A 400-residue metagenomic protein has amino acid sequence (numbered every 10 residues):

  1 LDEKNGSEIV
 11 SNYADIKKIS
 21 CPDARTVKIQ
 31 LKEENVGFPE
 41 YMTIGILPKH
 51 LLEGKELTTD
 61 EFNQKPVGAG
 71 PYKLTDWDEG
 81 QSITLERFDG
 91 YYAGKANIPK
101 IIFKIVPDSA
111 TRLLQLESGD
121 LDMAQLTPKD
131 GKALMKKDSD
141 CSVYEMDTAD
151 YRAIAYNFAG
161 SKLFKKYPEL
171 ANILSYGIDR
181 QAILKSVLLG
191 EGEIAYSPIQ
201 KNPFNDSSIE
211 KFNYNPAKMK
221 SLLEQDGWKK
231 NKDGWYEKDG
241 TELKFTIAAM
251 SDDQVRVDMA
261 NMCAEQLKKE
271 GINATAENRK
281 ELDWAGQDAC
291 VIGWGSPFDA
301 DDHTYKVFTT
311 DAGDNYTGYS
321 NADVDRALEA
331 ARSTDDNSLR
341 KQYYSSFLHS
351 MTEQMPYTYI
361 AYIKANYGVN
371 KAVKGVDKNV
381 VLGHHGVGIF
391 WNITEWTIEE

Functional and structural regions predicted by a protein language model:
E3, G45-A69, D76, Y91-N97 (+7 more regions): Short, solvent-exposed loop/beta-turn-alpha elements that line the ligand-binding surface or hinge of extracytoplasmic
I9-L52: Surface-exposed binding/hinge segments that line and control ligand-binding clefts or catalytic entry sites
R25-V27, E117-L126, S139-D140, M262-Q266 (+2 more regions): Alpha-to-beta junction loops
V27-I29, G70-T75, I83-T84, P99-I105 (+3 more regions): Short, well-ordered beta-strand elements
F38-Y41, D226-M250, D335-N370: Bilobed periplasmic-binding protein-like "clamshell/Venus-flytrap" ligand-binding domains
D60, R87-L134, A264, G271-T275: Ligand-site clamp/hinge motif
K166-M262, S346, T397-E400: Append "and occasionally in soluble cytosolic enzymes with long acidic Gly/Pro-rich linkers
E265-D314, Y343-S345: Periplasmic binding protein-like
